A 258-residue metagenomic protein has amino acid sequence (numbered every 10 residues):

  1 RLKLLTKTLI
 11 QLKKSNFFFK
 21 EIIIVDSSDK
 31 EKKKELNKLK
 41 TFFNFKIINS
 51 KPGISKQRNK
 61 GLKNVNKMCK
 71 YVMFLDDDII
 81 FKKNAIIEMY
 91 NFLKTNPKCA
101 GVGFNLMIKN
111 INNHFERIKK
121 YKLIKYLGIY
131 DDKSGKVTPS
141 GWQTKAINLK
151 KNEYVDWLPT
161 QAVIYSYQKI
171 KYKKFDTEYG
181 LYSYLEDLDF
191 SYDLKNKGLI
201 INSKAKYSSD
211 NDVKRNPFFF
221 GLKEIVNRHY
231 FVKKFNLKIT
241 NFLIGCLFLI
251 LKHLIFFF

Functional and structural regions predicted by a protein language model:
R1-K14: Short, well-formed alpha-helical segments that are part of the catalytic scaffolds of diverse glycosyltransferases
Q11, I24-L36, I79-I80: A conserved acidic beta->alpha catalytic loop
K56-Y71: Active-site nucleotide-sugar/metal-binding loop of Leloir-type enzymes
C69-I80: Short beta-strand-to-loop acidic/aromatic patch adjacent to the donor-nucleotide binding site
N84-D131: Conserved donor NDP-sugar-binding/catalytic core segment of glycosyltransferases
D132-P139, Q143-Y165: A recurrent flexible, glycine/aromatic-enriched loop bordering the glycosyltransferase active site that acts as
D156-K173, E178-S203: A short, conserved alpha-helix in the catalytic core of glycosyltransferases
F218-F258: Non-catalytic, C-terminal membrane-associated alpha-helical segments of glycosyltransferases
